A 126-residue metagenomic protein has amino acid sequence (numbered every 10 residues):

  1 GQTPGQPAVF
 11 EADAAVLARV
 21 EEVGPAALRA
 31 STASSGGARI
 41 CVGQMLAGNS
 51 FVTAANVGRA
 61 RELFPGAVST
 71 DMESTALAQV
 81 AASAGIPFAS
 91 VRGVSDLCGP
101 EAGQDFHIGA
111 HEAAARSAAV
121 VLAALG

Functional and structural regions predicted by a protein language model:
G1-F64: Mid-sequence, gly/pro-rich, charge-dense loop/helix-turn segments that line enzyme active sites
G1-P4, S74-L77, V120-L125: Short C-terminal domain-edge/linker segments immediately following a structured domain
Q2-F10, A14, V94-Q104, L125: A broadly tuned preference for mixed-charge, low-complexity surface segments
V9-V20, A38, T70, S74 (+1 more regions): Generic structural signal for well-ordered, non-membrane alpha-helical segments in soluble metabolic enzymes
V23-A27, A84, V94-L97, V120-A124: Change "in soluble alpha/beta enzymes" to "in soluble alpha/beta proteins
A27, P87, F106-G109: Hydrophobic alpha-helical segments
G48-G103: A C-terminal functional module that forms or caps the active site or interfaces directly with catalytic machinery
C98-G126: His/Asp/Glu-rich mid-to-C-terminal helical/loop segments that flank catalytic regions of hydrolases
